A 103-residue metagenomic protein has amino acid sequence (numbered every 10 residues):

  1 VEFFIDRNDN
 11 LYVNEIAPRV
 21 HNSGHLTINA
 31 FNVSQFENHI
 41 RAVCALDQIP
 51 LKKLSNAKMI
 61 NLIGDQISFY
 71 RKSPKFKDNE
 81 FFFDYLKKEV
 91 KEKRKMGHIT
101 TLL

Functional and structural regions predicted by a protein language model:
V1, D6-N8, A17-D65: Active-site "cap" helix and flanking loop/linker of ATP-utilizing ligase/carboxylase catalytic domains
R41-L103: Peripheral (often C-terminal) accessory segments that flank ATP-dependent C-N-forming ligase machineries
